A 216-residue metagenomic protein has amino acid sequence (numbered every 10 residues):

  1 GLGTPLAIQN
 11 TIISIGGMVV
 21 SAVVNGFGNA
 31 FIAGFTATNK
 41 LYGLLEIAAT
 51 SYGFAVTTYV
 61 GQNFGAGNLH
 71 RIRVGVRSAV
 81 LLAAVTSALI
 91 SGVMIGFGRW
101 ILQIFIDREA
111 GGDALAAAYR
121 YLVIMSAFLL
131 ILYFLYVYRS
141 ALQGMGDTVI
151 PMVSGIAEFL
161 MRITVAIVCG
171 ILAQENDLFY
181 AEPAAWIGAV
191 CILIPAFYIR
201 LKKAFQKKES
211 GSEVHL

Functional and structural regions predicted by a protein language model:
G1-L2, V24-G43, H70, G112-Y119 (+2 more regions): Interfacial/gating helices of multi-pass transporter permease domains
G1-T4, V60-A127, V168-L216: Short alpha-helical transmembrane segments in multi-pass integral membrane proteins
G1-V19, L44, A48, Y52 (+4 more regions): Hydrophobic faces of transmembrane alpha-helices in multi-pass small-molecule transporters and flippases across diverse
A7, V19-V20, F31, V56 (+3 more regions): Hydrophobic alpha-helical segments typical of transmembrane helices and their membrane-interface/capping positions
T11-L44, Q62, W100-A110, V168-L172: Helix-terminus/linker motif at the lipid-water interface of multi-pass membrane proteins
M18-A22, L44, G92, V137-A141 (+2 more regions): Alpha-helical transmembrane segments of multipass membrane proteins
G34-G98, L132-S154: Small-residue-rich hydrophobic transmembrane alpha-helices
G53, M125-G144, I150-R162, L178-P195: Short runs within selected transmembrane alpha-helices of multi-pass transporters and secretion channels
